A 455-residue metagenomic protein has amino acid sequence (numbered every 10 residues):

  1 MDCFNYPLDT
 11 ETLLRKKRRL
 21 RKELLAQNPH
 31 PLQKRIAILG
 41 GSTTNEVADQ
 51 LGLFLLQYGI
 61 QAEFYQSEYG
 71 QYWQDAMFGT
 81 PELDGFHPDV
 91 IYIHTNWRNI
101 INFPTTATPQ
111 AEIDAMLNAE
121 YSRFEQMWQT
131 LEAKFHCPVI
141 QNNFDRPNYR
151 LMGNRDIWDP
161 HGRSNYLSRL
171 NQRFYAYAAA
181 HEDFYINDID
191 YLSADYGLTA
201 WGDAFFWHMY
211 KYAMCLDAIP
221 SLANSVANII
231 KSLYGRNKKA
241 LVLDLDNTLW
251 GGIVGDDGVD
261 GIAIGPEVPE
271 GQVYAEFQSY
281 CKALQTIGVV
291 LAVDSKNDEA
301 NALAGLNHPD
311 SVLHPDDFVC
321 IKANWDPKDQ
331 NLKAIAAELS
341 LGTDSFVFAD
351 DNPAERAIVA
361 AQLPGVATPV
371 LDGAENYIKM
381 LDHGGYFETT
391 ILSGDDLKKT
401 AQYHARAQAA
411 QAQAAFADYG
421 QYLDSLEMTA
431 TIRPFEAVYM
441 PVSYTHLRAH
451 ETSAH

Functional and structural regions predicted by a protein language model:
M1-V242, L249-W250, G255-G261, I358 (+1 more regions): Extracellular glycan-modifying ectodomains
Q61-F64, P315-V319, V366-G373: Short hydrophobic/aromatic-enriched beta-strand-loop microsegments
L241-V242, T248, G252-I253, G258-S279 (+3 more regions): Phosphate-binding active sites in nucleotide-utilizing proteins
Q272, E276-N307, I321, P434 (+2 more regions): Substrate-recognition element of Asp-dependent hydrolases with the DxDx(T/V) motif
D294, A300-D344: Substrate-recognition "cap/lid" segment bordering the active-site pocket of phosphatases
T343-M380: Acidic, Mg2+-coordinating phosphoryl-transfer loop and its flanking beta/alpha structural elements, shared across
Q408-E436: Conserved N-terminal entry element of GNAT/NAT acetyltransferase domains
T445-H455: Conserved small/polar residues in nucleotide/adenosyl-binding loops
